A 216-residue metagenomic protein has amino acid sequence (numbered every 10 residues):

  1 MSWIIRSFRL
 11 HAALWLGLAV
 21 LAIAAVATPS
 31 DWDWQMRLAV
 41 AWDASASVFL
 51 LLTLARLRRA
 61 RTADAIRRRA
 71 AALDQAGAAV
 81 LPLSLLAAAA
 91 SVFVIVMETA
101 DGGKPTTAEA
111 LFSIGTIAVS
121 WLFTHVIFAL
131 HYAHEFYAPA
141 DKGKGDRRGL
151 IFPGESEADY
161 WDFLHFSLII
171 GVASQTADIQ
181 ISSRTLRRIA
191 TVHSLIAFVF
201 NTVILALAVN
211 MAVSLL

Functional and structural regions predicted by a protein language model:
R6-P29, A89: The first (N-terminal) embedded transmembrane alpha-helix
W32-F49, E109-T124: Alpha-helical transmembrane segments
L54-L73, F93-G103: Membrane-helix interface/capping segments
I66-L86: Juxtamembrane helix-capping/reentrant segments at transmembrane boundaries
A87-E109, L168-R184: Alpha-helical transmembrane segments and their membrane-interface junctions in multi-pass membrane proteins
A118-A140: Transmembrane alpha-helix/helix-exit interface in multi-pass inner-membrane proteins
F136-A138, K142-S183: Membrane-proximal soluble regions of multi-pass membrane proteins
D162-I169, I181-L216: Pore domain of cation channels
